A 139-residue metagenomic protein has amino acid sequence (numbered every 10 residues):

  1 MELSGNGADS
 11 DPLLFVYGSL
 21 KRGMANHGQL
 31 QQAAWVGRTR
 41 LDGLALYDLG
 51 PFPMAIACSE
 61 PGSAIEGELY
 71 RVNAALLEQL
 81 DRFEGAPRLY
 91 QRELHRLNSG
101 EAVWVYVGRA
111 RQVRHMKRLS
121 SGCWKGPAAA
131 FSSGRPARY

Functional and structural regions predicted by a protein language model:
E2-Y139: Glycine-aromatic micro-motifs
